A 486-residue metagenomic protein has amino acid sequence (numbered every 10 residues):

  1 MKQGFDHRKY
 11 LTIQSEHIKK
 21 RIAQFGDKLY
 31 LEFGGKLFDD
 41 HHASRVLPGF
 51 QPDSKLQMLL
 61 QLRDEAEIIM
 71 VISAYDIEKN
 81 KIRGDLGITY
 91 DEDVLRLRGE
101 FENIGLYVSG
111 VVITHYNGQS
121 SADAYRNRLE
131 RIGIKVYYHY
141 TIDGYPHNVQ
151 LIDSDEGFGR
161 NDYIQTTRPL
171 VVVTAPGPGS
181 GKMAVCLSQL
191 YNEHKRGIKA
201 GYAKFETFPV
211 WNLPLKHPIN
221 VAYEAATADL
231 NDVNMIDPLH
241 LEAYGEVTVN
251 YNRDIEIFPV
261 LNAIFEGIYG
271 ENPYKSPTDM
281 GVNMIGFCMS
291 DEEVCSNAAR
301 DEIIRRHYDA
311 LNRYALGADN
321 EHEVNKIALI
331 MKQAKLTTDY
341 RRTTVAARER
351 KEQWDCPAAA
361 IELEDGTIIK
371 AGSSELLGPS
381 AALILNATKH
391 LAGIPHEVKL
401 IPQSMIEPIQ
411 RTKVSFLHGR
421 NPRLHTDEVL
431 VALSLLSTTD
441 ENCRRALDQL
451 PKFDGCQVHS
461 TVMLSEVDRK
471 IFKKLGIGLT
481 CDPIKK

Functional and structural regions predicted by a protein language model:
M1-V173, Q189-R348, C356, L363-D365 (+2 more regions): Flexible phosphate-sensing "switch/lid" loops adjacent to ATP/NTP-binding sites across phosphate-transfer
V108-S109, P357-A358, V398-P402: Residue-level recognition of the N-termini of beta-strands and the immediately preceding loop/turn
P176-G177: P-loop (Walker A) phosphate-binding loop of NTP-binding proteins
S180-G181: Conserved glycine(s) of the Walker
V185: Hydrophobic positions on the alpha1 helix immediately C-terminal to the Walker A/P-loop
E349-L377: Feature captures eukaryotic membrane-trafficking machinery centered on endolysosomal pathways and lysosome-related
L376-A392: A short, polar/charged loop-to-alpha-helix boundary motif
H390-P422: Short HxH-centered metal-ligating active-site micro-motif
